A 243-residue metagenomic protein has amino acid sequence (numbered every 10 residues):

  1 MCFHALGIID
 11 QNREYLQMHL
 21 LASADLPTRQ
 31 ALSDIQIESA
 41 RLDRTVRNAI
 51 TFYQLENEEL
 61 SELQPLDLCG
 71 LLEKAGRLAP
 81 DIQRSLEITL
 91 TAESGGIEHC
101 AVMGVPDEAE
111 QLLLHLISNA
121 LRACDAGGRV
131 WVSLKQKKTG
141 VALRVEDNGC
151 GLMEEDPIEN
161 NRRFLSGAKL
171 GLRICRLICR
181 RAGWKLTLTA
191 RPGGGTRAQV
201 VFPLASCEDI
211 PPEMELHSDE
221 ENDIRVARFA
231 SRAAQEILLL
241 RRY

Functional and structural regions predicted by a protein language model:
I37-L42: Short alpha-helical segment of the dimerization/phosphotransfer core of two-component systems
N57-E62, A101-G104: Conserved micro-motifs of the catalytic ATP-binding
E62-R77: A conserved beta-strand-to-alpha-helix junction within the catalytic ATP-binding
E87-C100: Conserved catalytic submotifs in the C-terminal HATPase_c
L114-H115, N119: Conserved polar catalytic motif of the HATPase_c/GHKL fold
D147: Acidic ATP/Mg2+-coordinating residue in the GHKL
